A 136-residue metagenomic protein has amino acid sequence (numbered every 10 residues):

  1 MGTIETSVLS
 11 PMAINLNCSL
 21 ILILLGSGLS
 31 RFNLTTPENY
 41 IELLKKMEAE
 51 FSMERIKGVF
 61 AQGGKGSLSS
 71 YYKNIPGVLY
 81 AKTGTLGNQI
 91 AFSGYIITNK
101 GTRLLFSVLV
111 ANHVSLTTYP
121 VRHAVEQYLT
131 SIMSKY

Functional and structural regions predicted by a protein language model:
M1-K45, A49-E54: A small/polar active-site loop signature that marks catalytic segments
V8-P11, E126-Y136: Short, gly/Ser/Thr-rich active-site loops of penicillin-recognizing serine hydrolases
S19, L25, Q89-A91, T102-L104: Envelope-exposed proteins and targeting segments
M53-L68: Active/binding-pocket-proximal capping segment
S70-K100, L109: Short, Gly/Ser/Thr-enriched beta-strand-loop segments that form substrate-interacting elements of hydrolase/peptidase
T102-L116: Short, well-ordered beta-strand elements
